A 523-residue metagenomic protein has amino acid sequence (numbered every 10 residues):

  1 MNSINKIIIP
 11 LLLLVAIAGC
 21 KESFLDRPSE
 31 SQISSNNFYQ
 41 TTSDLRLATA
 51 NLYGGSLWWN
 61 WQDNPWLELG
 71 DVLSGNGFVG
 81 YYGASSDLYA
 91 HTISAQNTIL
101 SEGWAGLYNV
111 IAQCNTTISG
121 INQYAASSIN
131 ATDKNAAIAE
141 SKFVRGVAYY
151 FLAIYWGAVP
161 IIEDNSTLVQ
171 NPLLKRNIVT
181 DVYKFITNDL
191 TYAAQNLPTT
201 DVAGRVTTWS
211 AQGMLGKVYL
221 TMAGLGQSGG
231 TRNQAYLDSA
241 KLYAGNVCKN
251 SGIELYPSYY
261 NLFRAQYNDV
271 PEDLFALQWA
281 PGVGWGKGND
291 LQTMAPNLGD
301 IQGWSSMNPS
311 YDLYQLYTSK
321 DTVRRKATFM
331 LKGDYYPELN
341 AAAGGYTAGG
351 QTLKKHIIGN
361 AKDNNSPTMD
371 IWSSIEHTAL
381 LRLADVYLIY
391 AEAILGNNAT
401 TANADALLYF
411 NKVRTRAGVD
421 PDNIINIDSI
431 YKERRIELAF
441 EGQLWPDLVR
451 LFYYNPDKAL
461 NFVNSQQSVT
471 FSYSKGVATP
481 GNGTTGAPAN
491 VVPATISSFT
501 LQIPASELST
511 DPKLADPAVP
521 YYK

Functional and structural regions predicted by a protein language model:
M1-E30: Bacterial Sec-dependent N-terminal signal peptides
G19-K21, L107-V110, F185, K249 (+4 more regions): Long, intrinsically disordered, low-complexity segments
K21-S85, V159, Y183, T191-Y192 (+3 more regions): An aromatic- and glycine-enriched ligand-binding surface/loop that stacks and positions planar moieties
R46-N60, Y81-W156, P172, N177-K184 (+5 more regions): Conserved, well-structured interaction surfaces
N97, K326-V413: C-terminal substrate/ligand-recognition segments
